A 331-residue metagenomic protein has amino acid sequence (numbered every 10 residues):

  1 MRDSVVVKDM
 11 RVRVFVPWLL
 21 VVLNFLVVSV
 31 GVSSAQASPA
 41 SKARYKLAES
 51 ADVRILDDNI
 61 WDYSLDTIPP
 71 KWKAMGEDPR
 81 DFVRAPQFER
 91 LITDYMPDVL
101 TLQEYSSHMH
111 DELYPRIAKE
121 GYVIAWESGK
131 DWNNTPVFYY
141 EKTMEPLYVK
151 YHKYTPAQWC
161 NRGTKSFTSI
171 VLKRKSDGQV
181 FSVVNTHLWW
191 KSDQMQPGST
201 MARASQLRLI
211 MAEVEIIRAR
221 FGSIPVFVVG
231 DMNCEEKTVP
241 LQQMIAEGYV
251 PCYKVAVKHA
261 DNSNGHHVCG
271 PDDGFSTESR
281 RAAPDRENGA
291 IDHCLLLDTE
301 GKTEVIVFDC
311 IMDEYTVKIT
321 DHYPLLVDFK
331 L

Functional and structural regions predicted by a protein language model:
M1-V12: N-terminal secretory signal peptides that target proteins for export/translocation
R11, V30, S34-R116, W132 (+1 more regions): N-terminal, active-site-proximal structural segment of metallo-dependent hydrolase catalytic domains
P17-S29: Bacterial N-terminal signal peptides
S38-R44, E215-V226, N233-L331: Metal-dependent phosphoester-hydrolase catalytic domains
S41-L47, V99, Q103-W190, F308-D309: Structured beta-strand-rich core segments of catalytic domains in phosphoester-bond hydrolases
R54-I60, F88-H110, F138, I170 (+5 more regions): Active-site beta-strand/loop signature of hydrolases that rely on acidic residues for catalysis
Y63-D66, H108-D111, W132-V137, K191-Q194 (+2 more regions): Short catalytic/ligand-binding loop motif for oxyanion handling, primarily in non-cytosolic enzymes, centered on
W72-E77, Y151-C160, L188-R203: Surface-exposed cleft-lining segments at the edges of enzyme active sites
